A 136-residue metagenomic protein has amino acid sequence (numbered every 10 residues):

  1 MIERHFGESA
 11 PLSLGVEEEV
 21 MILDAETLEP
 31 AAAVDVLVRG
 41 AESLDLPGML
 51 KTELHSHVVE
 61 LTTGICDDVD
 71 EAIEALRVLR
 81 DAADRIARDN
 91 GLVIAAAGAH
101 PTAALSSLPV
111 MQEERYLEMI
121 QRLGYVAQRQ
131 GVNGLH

Functional and structural regions predicted by a protein language model:
M1-N133: Terminal catalytic/cofactor-binding subdomain
H136: Aromatic- and glycine-enriched pocket-lining scaffold segments that form the walls of small-molecule binding clefts
